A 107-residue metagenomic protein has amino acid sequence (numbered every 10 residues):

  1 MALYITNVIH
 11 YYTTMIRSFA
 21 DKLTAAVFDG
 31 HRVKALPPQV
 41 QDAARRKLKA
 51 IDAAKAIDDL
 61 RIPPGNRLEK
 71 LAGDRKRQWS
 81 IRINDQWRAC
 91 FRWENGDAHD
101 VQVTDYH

Functional and structural regions predicted by a protein language model:
M1-K47: Arg/Lys-rich, positively charged N-terminal/basic patches that mediate binding to nucleic acids
M1-T13, A72, W79-H107: Enriched for short, Lys/Arg-rich terminal
M15, R32, A56, P64-R67 (+1 more regions): Glycine-rich, flexible loop/turn motifs
R17, Q41-A44, L60-P64, N84: Generic structural signal for well-ordered secondary structure
I51: Conserved phosphate-interacting/catalytic interface
K55-W79: A short, surface-exposed loop/turn module that caps and links secondary-structure elements
